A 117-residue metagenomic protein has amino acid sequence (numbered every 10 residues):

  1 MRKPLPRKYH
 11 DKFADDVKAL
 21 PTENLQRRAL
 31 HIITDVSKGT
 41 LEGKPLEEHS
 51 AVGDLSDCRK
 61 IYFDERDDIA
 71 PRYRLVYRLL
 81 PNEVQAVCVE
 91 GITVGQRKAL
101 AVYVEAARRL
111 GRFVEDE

Functional and structural regions predicted by a protein language model:
M1-D35, E115-E117: Arg/Lys-rich, positively charged N-terminal/basic patches that mediate binding to nucleic acids
K3-P4, K8, L41, R108-R109: Intrinsically disordered, low-complexity, repeat-rich regions that form long N- or C-terminal tails or large
P4-P6, C58, C88: A residue-level signal for beta-strand positions that form part of recognition/binding surfaces within mature
A14-V17, V52, A99-L100: A short acidic, often aromatic-flanked loop/helix-cap motif at beta-alpha or helix-coil junctions that lines enzyme
S37-D67: A short, surface-exposed loop/turn module that caps and links secondary-structure elements
F63-E117: Enriched for short, Lys/Arg-rich terminal
